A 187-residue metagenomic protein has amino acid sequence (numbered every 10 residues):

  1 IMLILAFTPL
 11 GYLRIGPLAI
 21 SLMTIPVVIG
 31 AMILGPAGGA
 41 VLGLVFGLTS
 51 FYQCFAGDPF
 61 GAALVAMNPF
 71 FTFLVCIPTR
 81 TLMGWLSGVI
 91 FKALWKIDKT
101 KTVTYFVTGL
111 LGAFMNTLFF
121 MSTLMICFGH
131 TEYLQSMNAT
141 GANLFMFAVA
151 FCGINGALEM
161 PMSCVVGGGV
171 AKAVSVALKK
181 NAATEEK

Functional and structural regions predicted by a protein language model:
I1-K187: Loop-helix junctions at membrane interfaces
